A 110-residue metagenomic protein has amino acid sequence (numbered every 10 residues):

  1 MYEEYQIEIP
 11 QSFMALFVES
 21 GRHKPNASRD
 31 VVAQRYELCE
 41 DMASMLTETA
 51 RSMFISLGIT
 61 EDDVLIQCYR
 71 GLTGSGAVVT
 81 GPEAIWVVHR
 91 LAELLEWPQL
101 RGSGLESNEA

Functional and structural regions predicted by a protein language model:
M1-G58, D63-A110: Charged, amphipathic alpha-helical regulatory modules used for macromolecular assembly or allosteric control
